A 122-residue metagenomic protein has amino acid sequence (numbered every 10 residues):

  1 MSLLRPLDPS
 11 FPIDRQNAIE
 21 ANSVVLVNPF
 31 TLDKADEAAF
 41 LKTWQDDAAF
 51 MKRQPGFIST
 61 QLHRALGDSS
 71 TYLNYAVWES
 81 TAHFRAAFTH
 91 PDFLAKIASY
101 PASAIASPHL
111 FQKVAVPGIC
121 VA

Functional and structural regions predicted by a protein language model:
M1-R15, I19, A49-I58, V77-F111: An amphipathic, aromatic/His-enriched active-site/gating alpha helix that lines ligand/cofactor pockets
S23-T31, Q61-H90: Short, well-ordered beta-strand segments in beta-rich or mixed alpha/beta enzyme and ligand-binding folds
V24-P55, Q61: Short, contiguous, helix-prone interaction/anchoring segments in small proteins
R64, Q112-V114: A general secondary-structure junction signal
V114-A122: Short, low-order "capping/linker" segments at domain edges
